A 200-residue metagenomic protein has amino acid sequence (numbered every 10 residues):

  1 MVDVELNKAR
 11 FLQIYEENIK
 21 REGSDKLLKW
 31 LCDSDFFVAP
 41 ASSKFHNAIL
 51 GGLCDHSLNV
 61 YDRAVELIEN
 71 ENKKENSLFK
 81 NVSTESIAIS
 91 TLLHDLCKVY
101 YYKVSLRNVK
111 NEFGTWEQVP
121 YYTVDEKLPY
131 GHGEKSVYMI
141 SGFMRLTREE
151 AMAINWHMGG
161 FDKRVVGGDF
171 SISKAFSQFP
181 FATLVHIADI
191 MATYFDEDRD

Functional and structural regions predicted by a protein language model:
M1, R199-D200: C-terminal end-of-chain micro-motif
M1-E112, W116: Acidic/His-rich, divalent-metal-binding segments that scaffold phosphate/diphosphate chemistry
N47-I49, D55, L67, F79-D198: Divalent metal-dependent catalytic cores for phosphoryl transfer on phosphate-bearing substrates
